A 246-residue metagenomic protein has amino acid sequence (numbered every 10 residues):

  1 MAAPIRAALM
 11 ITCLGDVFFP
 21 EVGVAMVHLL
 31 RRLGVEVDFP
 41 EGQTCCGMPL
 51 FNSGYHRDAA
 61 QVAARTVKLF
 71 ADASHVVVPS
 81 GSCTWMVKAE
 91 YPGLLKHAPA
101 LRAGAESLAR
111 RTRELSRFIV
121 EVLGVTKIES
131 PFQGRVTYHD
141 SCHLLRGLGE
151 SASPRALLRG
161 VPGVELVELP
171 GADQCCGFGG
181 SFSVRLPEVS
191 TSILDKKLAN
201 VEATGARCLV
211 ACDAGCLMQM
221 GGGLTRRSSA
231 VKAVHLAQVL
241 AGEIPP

Functional and structural regions predicted by a protein language model:
M1-P246: Iron-sulfur cluster-binding electron-transfer modules in prokaryotic oxidoreductases
